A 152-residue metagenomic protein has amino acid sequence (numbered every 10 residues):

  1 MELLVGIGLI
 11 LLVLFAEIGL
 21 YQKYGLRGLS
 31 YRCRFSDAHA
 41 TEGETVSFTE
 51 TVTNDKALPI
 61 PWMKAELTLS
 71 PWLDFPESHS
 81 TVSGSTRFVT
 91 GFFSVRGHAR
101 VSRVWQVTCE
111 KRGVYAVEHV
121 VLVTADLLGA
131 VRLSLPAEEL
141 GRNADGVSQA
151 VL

Functional and structural regions predicted by a protein language model:
L3-G8, F15-L152: Membrane-proximal, non-transmembrane interaction regions of membrane/secretory-pathway proteins
